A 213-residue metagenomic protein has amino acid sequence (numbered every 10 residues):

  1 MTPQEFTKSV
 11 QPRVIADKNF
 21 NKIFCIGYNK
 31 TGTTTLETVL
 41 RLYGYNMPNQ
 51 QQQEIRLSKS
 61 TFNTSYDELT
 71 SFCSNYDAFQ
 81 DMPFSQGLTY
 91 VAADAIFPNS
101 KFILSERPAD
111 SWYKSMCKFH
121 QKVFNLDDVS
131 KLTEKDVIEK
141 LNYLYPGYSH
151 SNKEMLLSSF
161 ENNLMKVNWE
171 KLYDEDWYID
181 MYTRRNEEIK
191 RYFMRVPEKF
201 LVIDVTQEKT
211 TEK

Functional and structural regions predicted by a protein language model:
T2-F6, L57-S60, S151-S159, W177-T183: Short, functional N-terminal and low-complexity linear motifs
T2-L126, E188, R195: PAPS-dependent sulfotransferase catalytic domain
R41-N46, Y90-Y178: PAPS-dependent sulfotransferase catalytic domain
S71, M82-S85, W177-R185, T206: Soluble or luminal CAZymes and related metallo-dependent hydrolases
R107, K171-D180, R195-T211: Phosphate-binding beta-loop-alpha motif at adenosine-nucleotide cofactor sites
R185-E188, T210: Internal, well-ordered alpha-helical segments in soluble enzyme and binding-protein domains
